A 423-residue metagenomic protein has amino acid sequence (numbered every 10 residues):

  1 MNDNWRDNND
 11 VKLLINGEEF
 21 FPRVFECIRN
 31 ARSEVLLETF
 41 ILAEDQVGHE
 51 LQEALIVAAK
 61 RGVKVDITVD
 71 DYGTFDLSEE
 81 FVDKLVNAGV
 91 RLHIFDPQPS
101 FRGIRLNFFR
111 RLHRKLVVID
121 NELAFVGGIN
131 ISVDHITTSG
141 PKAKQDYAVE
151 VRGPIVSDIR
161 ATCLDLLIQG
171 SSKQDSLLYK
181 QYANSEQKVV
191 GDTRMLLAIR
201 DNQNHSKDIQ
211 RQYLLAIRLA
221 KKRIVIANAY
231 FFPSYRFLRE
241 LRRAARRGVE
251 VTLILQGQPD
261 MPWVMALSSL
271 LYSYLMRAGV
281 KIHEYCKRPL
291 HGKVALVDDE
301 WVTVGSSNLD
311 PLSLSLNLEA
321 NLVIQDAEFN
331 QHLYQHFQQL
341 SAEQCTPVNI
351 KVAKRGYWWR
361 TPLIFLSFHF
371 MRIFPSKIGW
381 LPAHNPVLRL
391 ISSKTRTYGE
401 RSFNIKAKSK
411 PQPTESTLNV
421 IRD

Functional and structural regions predicted by a protein language model:
M1-D423: Charged, low-complexity intrinsically disordered terminal segments
